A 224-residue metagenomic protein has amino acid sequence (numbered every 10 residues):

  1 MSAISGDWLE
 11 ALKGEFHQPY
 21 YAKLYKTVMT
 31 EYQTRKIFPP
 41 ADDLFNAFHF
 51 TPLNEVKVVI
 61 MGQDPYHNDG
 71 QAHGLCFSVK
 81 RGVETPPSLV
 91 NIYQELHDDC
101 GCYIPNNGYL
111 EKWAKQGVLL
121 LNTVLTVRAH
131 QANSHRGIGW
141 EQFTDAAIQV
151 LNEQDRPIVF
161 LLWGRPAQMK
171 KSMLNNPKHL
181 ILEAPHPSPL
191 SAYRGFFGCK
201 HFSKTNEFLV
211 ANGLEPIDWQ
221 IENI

Functional and structural regions predicted by a protein language model:
S2, G14-L162, P166-M169, L174 (+5 more regions): A polyanion-binding, active-site-adjacent surface
S5-L9: Short, contiguous pre-domain boundary segments
F196: C-terminal substrate-binding/active-site "lid" region of AdoMet-derived donor-dependent transferases
